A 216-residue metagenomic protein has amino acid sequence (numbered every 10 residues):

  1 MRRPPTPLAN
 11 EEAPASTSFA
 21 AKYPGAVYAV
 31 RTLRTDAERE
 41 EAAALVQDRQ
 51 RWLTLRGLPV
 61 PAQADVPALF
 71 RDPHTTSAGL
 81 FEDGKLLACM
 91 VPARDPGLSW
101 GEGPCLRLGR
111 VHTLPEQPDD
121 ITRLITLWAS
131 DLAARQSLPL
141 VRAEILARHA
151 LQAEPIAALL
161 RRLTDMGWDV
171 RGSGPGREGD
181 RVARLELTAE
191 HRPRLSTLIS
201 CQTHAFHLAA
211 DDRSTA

Functional and structural regions predicted by a protein language model:
M1-T35, E82-K85, R135, R142-A216: Terminal substrate-recognition subdomain of acyl/acetyltransferases
A42-Q50: Hydrophobic alpha-helical core bundles mediating ligand binding, dimerization, or RNAP-core interactions
Q50-E82: Active-site rim helix/loop that mediates acceptor-substrate recognition in acyltransferases
T75, R135-L138: Short, high-confidence coil segments that cap the C-terminus of an alpha-helix and link into the following beta-strand
G79, K85-P96, R107: Conserved beta-strand in the GNAT
D95-G97, E116, R148-A150: Short coil/turn motifs at secondary-structure junctions
W100-P115, E144: Conserved acetyl-CoA binding element of GNAT-fold acetyltransferases
Q117-A134: Conserved acetyl-CoA-binding loop-helix of GNAT-fold acetyltransferases
